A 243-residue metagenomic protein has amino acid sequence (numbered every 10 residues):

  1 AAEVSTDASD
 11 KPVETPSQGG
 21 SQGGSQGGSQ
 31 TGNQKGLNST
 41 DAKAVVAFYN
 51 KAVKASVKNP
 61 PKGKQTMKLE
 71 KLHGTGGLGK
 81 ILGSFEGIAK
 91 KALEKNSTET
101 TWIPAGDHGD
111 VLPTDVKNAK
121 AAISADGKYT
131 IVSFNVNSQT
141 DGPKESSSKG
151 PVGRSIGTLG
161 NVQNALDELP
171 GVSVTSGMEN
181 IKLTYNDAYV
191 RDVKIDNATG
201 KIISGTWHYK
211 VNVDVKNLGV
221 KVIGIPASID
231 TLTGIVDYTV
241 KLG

Functional and structural regions predicted by a protein language model:
E3-G243: Subset-of-secretome marker
